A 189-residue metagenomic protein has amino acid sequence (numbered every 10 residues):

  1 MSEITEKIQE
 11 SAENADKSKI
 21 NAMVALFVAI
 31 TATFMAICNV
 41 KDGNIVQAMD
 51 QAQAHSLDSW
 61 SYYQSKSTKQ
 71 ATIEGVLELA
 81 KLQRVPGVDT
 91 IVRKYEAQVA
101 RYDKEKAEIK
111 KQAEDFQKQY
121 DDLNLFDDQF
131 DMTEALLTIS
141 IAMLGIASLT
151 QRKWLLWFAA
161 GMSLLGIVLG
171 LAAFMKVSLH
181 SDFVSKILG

Functional and structural regions predicted by a protein language model:
M1-V24: N-terminal positive-inside, membrane-proximal cytosolic segments immediately preceding the first
I20-F27, D121-W154: Transmembrane alpha-helical segments and their cytosolic interface motifs in multi-pass membrane proteins
M23-C38: Hydrophobic membrane-insertion alpha-helices, especially the h-region of bacterial N-terminal signal peptides
A36-F130: Cytosol/matrix-facing amphipathic helices and coiled-coil assembly/linker segments of eukaryotic membrane proteins
R93-Y95, T133-L136, M175: Short, highly charged low-complexity linear segments
A142-G189: Alpha-helical transmembrane anchor segments
